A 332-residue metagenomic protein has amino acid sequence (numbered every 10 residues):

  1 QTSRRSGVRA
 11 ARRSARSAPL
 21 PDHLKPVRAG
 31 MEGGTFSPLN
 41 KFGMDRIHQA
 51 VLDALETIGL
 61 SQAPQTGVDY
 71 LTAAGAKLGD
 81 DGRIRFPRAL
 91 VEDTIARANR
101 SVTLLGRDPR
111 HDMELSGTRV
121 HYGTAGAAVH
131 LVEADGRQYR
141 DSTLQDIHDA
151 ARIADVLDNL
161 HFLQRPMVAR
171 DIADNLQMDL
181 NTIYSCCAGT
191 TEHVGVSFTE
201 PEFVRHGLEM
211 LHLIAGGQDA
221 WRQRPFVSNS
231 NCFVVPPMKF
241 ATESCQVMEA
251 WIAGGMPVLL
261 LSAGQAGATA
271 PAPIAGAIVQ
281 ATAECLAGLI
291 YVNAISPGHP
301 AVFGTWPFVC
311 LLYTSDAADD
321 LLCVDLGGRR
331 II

Functional and structural regions predicted by a protein language model:
Q1-Q145: Acidic/polar, glycine-rich intrinsically disordered N-terminal extensions of enzymes
Q1-V8, T282, L289, Y313: An N-terminal assembly and electron-transfer interface module characteristic of large anaerobic redox and radical
S61-D69, D80-G82, H161, A220-R224 (+2 more regions): Flexible, glycine/charged-enriched surface loops at secondary-structure junctions
V68-A73, F303-L311: A glycine-rich phosphate-binding loop feature that marks nucleotide/adenosyl-phosphate handling sites
R83-P271, A275: Catalytic alpha/beta active-site cores
V247-M248, I252-M256, S262-F308: Acidic, glycine-rich loop-and-beta core segments that form the ion-binding/anion-interacting portion of active sites
Y313-D320: Conserved small/polar residues in nucleotide/adenosyl-binding loops
D325-I332: Hydrophobic alpha-helical segments, chiefly the membrane-spanning helices and signal/signal-anchor peptides
